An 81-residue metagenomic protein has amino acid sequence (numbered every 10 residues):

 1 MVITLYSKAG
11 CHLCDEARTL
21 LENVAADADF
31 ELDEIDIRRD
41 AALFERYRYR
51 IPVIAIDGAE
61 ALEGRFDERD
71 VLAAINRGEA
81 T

Functional and structural regions predicted by a protein language model:
M1-N23: Local sequence-structure signature of Cys/Sec-based thiol-disulfide redox active-site neighborhoods
K8-G10, A41, I51: A short, glycine- and basic residue-enriched loop/turn that sits immediately adjacent to a domain's principal
E16-T19, R46, F66: Generic recognition of short, well-ordered alpha-helical segments
D27, F44, R65-D67: N-terminal, polar/charged subdomain of small-to-medium soluble alpha/beta proteins
F30-A41: Thiol-based oxidoreductase modules, predominantly thioredoxin-like and allied folds used for disulfide exchange
R48-I54: Structural micro-motif
G58-T81: Non-catalytic, surface beta->alpha helical segment in thiol-disulfide oxidoreductase systems
